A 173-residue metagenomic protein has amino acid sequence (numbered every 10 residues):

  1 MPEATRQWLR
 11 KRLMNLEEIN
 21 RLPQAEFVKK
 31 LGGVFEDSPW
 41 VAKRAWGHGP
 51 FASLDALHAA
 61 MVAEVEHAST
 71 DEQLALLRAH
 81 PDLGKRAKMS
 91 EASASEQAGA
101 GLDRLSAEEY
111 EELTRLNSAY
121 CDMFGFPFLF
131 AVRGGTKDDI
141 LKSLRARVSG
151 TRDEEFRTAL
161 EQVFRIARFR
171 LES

Functional and structural regions predicted by a protein language model:
A4-T5: Ala/Thr-enriched low-complexity intrinsically disordered regions
L16-Q24, G33-F35, W40-Y120, R165-S173: Aromatic-anchored, charged helix-turn/loop surface patch used as a conserved interaction hotspot
F27: Surface-exposed, charge/polar-rich loops and edge strands
E109-L116, Y120-S173: C-terminal non-catalytic interaction appendages of large macromolecular assemblies
